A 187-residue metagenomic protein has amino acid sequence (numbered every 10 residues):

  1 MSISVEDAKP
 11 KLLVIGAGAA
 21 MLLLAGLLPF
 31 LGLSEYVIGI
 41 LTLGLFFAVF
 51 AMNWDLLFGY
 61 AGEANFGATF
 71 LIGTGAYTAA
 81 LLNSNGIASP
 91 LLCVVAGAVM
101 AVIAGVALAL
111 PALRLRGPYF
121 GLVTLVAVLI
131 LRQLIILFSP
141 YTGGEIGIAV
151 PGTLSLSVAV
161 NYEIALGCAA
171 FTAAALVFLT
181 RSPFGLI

Functional and structural regions predicted by a protein language model:
M1-I187: Transmembrane alpha-helices and adjacent helix-loop boundaries
